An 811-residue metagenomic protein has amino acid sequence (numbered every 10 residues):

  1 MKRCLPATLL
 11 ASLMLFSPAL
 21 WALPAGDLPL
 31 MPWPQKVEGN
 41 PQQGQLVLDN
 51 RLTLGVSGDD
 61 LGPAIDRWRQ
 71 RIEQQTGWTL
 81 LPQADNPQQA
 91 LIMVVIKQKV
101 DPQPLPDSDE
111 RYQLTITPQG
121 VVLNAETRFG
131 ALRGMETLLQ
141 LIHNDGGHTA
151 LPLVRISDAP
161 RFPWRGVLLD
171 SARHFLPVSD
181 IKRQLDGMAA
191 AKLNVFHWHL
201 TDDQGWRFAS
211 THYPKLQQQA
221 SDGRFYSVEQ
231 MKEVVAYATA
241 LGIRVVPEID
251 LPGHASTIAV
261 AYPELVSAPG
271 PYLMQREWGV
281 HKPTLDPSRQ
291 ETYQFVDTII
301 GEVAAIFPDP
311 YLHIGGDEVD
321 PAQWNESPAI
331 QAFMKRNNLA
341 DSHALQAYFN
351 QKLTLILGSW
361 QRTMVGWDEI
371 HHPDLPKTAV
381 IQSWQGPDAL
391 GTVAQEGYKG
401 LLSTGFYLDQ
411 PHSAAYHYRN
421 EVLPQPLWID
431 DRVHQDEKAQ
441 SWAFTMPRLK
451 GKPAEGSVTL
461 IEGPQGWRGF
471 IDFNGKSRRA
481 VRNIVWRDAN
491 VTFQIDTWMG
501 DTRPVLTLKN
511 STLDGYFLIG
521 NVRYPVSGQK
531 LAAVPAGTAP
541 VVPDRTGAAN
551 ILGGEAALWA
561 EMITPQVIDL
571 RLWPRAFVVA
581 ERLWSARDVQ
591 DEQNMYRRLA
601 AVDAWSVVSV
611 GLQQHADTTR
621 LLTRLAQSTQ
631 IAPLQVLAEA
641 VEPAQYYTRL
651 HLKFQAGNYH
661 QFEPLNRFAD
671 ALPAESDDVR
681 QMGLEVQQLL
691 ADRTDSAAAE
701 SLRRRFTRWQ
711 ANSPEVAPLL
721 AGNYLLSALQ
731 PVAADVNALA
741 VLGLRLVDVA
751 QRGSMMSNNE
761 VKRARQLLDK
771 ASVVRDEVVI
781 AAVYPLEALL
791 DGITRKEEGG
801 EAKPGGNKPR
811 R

Functional and structural regions predicted by a protein language model:
M1-L9: Bacterial N-terminal signal peptides that target proteins for export
T8-A19: Bacterial N-terminal signal peptides
A22-P160, T363-H371, L375, T623-Q627 (+1 more regions): Acidic, contiguous N-terminal accessory segments
L30-P32, V37-N40, P87, D107 (+9 more regions): Substrate-binding groove of N-acetylhexosamine-processing glycoside hydrolases
G62-P63, F175-P177, D203-R207, P252-I258 (+7 more regions): Flexible loop/turn segments at secondary-structure boundaries
D101-H313, S327, K352, I356 (+1 more regions): Feature activates predominantly on carbohydrate-active enzymes
G315-L339: N-terminal leader/propeptide and maturation segments of large enzyme subunits in energy/redox metabolism and hydrolases
A439-K530: Central antiparallel beta-sheet cores of small beta-barrel/beta-sandwich binding domains
